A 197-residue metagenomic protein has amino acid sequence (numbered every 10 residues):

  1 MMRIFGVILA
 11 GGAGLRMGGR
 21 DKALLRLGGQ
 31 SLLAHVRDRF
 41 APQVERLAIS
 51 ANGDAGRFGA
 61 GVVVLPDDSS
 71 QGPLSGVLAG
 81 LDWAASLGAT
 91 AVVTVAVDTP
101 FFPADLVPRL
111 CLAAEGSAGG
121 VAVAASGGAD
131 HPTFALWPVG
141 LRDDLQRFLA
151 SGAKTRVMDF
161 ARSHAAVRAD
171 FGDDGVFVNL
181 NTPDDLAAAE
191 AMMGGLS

Functional and structural regions predicted by a protein language model:
M1-K154, R162-V176, P183-S197: Nucleotide and nucleotide-moiety/phosphate-recognizing core
